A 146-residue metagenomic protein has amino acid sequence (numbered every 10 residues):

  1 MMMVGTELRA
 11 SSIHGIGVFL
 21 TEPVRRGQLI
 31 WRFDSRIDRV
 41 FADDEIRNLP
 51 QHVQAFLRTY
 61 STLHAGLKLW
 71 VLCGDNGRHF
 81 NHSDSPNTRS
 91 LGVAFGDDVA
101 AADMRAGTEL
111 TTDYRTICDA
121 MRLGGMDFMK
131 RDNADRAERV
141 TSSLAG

Functional and structural regions predicted by a protein language model:
M1-G146: Conserved catalytic SET/PR domain of SAM-dependent protein methyltransferases, capturing the structural core that binds
